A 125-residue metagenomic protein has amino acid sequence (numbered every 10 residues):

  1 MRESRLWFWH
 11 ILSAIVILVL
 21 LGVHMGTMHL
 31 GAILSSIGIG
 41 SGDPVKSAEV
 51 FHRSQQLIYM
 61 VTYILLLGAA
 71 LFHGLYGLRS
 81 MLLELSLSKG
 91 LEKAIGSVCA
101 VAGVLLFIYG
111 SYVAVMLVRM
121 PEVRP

Functional and structural regions predicted by a protein language model:
M1-P125: Membrane-embedded alpha-helical bundles that constitute the cytochrome b-like, heme-associated redox core of multi-pass
